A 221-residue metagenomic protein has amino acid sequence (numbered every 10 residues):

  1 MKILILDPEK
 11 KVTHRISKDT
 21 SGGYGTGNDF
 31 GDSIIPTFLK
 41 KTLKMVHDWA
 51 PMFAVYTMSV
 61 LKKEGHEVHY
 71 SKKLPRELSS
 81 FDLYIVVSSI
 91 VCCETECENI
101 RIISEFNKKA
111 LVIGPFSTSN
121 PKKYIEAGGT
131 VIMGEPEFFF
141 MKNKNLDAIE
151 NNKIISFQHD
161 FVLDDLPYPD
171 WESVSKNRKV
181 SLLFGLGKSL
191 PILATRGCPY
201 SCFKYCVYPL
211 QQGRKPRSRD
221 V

Functional and structural regions predicted by a protein language model:
M1-I3: Extreme N-terminal starter segment of soluble prokaryotic enzymes
I5-V46: Short glycine-rich His-centered loop
L6-P8, V86-V87, I113, T195: Short hydrophobic segments within beta-strands
K10-V12, V91, S117, G197: Short, glycine/serine-rich, charged loops/turns that create anion-binding and catalytic segments at active sites
T13-H14, E94, M141, C202: Glycine/Thr-rich phosphate-binding loops of Rossmann-like dinucleotide-binding domains
R15-K18, K144, L166, F203-K204: Short aromatic-enriched loop/helix-cap "lid" or pocket-rim segments at secondary-structure transitions that line
F53-D165: Glycine-rich beta-alpha loop elements in corrinoid/cobalamin-binding modules across cobalamin-dependent enzymes
P169-V221: Radical SAM [4Fe-4S] cluster-binding motif and immediate context
